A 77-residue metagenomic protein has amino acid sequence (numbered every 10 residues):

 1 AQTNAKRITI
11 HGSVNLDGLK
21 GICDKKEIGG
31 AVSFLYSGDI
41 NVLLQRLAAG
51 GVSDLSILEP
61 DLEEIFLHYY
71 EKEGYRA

Functional and structural regions predicted by a protein language model:
A1-Y36: ABC transporter nucleotide-binding domain
Y36-A77: C-terminal coupling/interaction segments
